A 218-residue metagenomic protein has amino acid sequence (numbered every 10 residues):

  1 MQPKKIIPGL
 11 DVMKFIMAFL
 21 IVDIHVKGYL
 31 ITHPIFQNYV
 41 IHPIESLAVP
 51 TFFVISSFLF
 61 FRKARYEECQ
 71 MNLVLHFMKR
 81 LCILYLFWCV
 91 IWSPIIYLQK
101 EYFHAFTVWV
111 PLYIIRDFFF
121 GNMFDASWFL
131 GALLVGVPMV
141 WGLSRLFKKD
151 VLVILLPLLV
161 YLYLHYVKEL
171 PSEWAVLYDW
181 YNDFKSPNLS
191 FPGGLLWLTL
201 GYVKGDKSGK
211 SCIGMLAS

Functional and structural regions predicted by a protein language model:
M1-P171: Membrane-cytosol interface segments of multi-pass membrane proteins, especially ER/Golgi lipid-handling enzymes
D117-N122, L143-S218: Aromatic-enriched alpha-helical transmembrane segments of multi-pass intramembrane proteins
